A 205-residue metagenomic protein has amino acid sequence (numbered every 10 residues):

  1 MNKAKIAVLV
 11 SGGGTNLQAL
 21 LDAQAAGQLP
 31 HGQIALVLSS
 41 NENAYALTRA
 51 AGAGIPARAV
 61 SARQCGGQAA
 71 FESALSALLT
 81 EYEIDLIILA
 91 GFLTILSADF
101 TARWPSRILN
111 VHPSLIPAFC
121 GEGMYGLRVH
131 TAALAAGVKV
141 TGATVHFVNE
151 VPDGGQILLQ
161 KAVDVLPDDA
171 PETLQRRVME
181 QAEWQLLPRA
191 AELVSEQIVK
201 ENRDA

Functional and structural regions predicted by a protein language model:
M1-A205: One-carbon transfer enzymes
